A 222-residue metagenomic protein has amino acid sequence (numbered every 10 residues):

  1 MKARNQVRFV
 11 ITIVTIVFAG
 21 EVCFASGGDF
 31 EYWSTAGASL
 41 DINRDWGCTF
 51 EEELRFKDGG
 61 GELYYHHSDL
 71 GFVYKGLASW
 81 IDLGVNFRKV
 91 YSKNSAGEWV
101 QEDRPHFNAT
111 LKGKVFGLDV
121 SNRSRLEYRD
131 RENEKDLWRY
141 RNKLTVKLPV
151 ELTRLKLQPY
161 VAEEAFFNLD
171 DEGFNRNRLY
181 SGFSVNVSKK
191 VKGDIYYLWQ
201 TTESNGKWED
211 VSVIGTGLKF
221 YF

Functional and structural regions predicted by a protein language model:
A25-K75, D82: Start-of-domain marker
F30-Y32, Y64-H66, Q101-P105, D136-Y140 (+2 more regions): Residues that define the transmembrane beta-barrel architecture of outer-membrane proteins
A36, L70, F107-A109, N142-V146 (+2 more regions): Membrane-embedded beta-strands of outer-membrane beta-barrel proteins, especially the hydrophobic/small aromatic
I42-R44, Y74-A78, L111-G117, L144-L152 (+2 more regions): Outer-membrane beta-barrel proteins
D45-F50, S79-L83, F116-V120, L152-L157 (+1 more regions): Repeated loop/turn-to-beta-strand initiation elements of outer-membrane beta-barrel proteins
F50-E52, L83-V85, A109, N122-S124 (+3 more regions): Membrane-embedded beta-strand positions of outer-membrane beta-barrel proteins
E52-D58, G76, F87-K93, G113-V115 (+5 more regions): Transmembrane beta-strands of outer-membrane beta-barrel pores
A109, D210-F222: Outer-membrane beta-barrel "beta-signal"
